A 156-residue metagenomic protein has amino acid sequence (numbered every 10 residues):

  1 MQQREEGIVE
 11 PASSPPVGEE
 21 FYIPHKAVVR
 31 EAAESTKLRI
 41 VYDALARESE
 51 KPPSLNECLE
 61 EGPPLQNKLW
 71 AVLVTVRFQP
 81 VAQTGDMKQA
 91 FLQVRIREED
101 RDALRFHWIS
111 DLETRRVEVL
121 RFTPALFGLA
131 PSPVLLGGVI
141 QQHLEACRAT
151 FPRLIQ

Functional and structural regions predicted by a protein language model:
M1-S13: Amphipathic alpha-helical
E10-Q141: Catalytic-core region of right-hand nucleic acid polymerases
P133-Q156: Active-site palm subdomain of RNA-directed nucleic acid polymerases
